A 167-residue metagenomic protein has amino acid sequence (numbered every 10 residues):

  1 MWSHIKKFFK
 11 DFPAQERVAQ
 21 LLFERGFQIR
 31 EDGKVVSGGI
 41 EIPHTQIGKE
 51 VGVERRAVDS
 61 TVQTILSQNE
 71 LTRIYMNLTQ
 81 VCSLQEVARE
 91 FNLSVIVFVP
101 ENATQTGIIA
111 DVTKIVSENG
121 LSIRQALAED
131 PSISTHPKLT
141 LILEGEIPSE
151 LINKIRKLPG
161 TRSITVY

Functional and structural regions predicted by a protein language model:
W2-K34, T64-Y167: A conserved regulatory-domain signal marking ACT and ACT-like small-molecule sensing domains and adjacent regulatory
H44: Helix-turn-helix DNA-binding elements, focusing on the entry/boundary residues of the two helices that contact DNA
I47-G48: Short alpha-helical "recognition helix" segments of helix-turn-helix
T61: Residues in the recognition helix of alpha-helical DNA-binding motifs
